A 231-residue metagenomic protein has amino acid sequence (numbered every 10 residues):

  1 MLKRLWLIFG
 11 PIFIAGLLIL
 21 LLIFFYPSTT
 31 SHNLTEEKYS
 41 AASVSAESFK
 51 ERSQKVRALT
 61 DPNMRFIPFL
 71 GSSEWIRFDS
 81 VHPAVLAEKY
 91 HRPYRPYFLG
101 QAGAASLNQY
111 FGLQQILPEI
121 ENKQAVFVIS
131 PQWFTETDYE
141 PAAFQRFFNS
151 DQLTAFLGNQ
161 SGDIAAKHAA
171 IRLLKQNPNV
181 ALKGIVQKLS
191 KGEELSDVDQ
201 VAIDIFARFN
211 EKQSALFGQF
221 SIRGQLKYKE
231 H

Functional and structural regions predicted by a protein language model:
R4-P27: Hydrophobic membrane-insertion alpha-helices, especially the h-region of bacterial N-terminal signal peptides
F24-T29, F49-D61, F206, F217-H231: Charged, low-complexity, helix/coiled-coil-prone segments
T30-Y94, G112: Membrane/wall-proximal cationic-aromatic binding patches
A42-F49, Q114-P131, L174-L195: A broadly tuned preference for mixed-charge, low-complexity surface segments
G71, G103, L216-G218: Glycine-centered flexibility motif
W75-I164: Membrane-embedded segments
A155-H231: Secreted/periplasmic serine-hydrolase-like ester/acetyl group-modifying domain
